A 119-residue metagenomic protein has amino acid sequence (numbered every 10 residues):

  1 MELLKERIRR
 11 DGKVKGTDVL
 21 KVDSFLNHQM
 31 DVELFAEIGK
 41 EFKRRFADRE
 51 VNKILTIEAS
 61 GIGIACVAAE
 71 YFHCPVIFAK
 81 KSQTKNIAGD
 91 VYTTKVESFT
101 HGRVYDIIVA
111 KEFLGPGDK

Functional and structural regions predicted by a protein language model:
M1-V51: Active-site-facing substrate-recognition patch
M30-L34, L55, E97-G102: Short, flexible loop segments at the rims of nucleotide/cofactor-binding pockets, characterized by
K40-F42, G63-I64, D106-V109: A generic local structural motif
F42, F72, F78: A glycine-rich, hydrophobic loop/mini-helix early in the fold
E50-E58: Short glycine-rich phosphate-binding loop at a beta-alpha junction
G63-H73: Short Gly/Thr/Asp-enriched flexible loops that form oxyanion-binding sites at enzyme active sites
P75-K119: Short, glycine/charge-rich flexible loops or terminal/linker lids adjacent to PRPP-binding catalytic cores
